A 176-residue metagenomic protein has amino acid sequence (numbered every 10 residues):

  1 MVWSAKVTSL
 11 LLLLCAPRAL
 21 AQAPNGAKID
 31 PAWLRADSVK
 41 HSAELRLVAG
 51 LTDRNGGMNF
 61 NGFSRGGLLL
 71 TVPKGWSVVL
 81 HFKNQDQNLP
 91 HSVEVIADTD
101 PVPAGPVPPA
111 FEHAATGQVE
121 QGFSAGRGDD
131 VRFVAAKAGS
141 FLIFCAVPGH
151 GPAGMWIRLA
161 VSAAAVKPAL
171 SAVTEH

Functional and structural regions predicted by a protein language model:
M1-T8: Bacterial N-terminal signal peptides that target proteins for export
A16-P17: N-terminal signal peptide c-region/cleavage motif recognized by signal peptidases
Q22-A32, G117-H176: Extracellular/periplasmic metallocenter environments
A23-T52: A eukaryote-biased signal for short, well-structured alpha-helical docking elements
W33-A36, G66-V95, D129-K137, F141: Beta-strand cores of secreted/periplasmic/IMS beta-sandwich domains, seen most often in copper-related folds
S42-S77: N-terminal edge beta-strand
A49-L51, W76, K83-D86, V95-T99 (+3 more regions): A mature extracytoplasmic/lumenal domain signature
M58, Q85-A125, G151-R158: Histidine- and aromatic-enriched segments that form or immediately flank copper-ligand environments
